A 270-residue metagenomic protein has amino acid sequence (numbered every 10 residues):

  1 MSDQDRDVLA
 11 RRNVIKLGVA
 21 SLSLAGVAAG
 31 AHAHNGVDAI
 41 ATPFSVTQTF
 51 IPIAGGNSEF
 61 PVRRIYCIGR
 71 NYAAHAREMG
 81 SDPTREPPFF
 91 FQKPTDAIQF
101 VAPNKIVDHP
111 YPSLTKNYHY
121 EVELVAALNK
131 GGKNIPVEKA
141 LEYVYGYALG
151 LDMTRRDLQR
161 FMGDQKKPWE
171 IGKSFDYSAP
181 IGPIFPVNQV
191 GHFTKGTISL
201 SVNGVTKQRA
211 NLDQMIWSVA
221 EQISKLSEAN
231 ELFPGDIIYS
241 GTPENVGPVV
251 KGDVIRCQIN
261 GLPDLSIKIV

Functional and structural regions predicted by a protein language model:
M1-A10, A20-L24: N-terminal secretory signal peptides
D5-I15, A29, A33: Twin-arginine (Tat) signal peptide motif
N35-E59, A102-P103, R156-V270: Catalytic-pocket segment enriched in acidic/His residues
G36-K139: Extended, compositionally biased flexible segments
R64-Y66, P88-F90, E123-V125, G146-A148 (+4 more regions): Structural motif
R85-P87, P94, Y120-L124, Y143-L149 (+4 more regions): A generic structural signal for short beta-strands and their flanking turns/coil linkers
V122-L124, L128-K130, A148-M153, F185 (+2 more regions): Short, structured patches in soluble enzyme cores that scaffold and shape functional sites
N134-P168: Hydrophobic, well-structured mid-protein blocks that either form specific transmembrane helices
